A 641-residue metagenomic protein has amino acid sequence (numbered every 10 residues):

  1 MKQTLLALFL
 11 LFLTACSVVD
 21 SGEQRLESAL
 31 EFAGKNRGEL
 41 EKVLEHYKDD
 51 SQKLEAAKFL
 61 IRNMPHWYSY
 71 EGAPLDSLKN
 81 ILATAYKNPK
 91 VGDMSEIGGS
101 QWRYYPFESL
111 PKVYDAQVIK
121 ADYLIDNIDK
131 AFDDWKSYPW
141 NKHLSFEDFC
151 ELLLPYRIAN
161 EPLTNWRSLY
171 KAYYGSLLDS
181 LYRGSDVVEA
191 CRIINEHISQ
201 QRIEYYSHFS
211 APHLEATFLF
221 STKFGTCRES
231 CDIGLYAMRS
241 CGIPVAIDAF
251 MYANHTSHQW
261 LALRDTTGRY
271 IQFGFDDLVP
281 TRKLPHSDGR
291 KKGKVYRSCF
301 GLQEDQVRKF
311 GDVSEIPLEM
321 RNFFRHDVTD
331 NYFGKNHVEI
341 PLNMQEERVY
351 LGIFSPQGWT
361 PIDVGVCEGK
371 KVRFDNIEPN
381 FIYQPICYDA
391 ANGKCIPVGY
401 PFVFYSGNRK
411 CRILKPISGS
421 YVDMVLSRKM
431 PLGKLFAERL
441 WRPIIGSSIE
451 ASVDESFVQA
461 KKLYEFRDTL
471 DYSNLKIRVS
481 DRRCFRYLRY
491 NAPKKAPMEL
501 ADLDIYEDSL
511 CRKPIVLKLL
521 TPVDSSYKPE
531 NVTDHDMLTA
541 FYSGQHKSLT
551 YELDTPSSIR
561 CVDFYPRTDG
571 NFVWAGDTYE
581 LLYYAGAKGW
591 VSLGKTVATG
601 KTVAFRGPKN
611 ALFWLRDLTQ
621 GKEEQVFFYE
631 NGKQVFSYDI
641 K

Functional and structural regions predicted by a protein language model:
T14-A15: C-terminal motif of bacterial Sec signal peptides marking the signal peptidase cleavage site
R25-G34, H46-Y47, S176, L181-H197 (+2 more regions): Hydrophobic/aromatic-rich core segments of domains that either
E41-K42, D50-T222, T256: Secondary-structure boundary elements
E319-N331, V398-L426, Q634-K641: Extracellular beta-sheet/turn segments enriched in Thr/Pro/Gly and aliphatic residues
G334-M344: A short, amphipathic beta-strand motif
G358-K370, G594-T596: Short, acidic Ser/Thr/Gly-rich low-complexity loop/linker segments typical of extracellular and cell-surface proteins
K371-N392, R482, R606-K609: Short Pro-Gly-centered beta-turn/loop motif in secreted/extracellular proteins
S418-K461, D468-K641: Aromatic, loop-rich ligand-recognition surfaces of beta-strand-rich domains
